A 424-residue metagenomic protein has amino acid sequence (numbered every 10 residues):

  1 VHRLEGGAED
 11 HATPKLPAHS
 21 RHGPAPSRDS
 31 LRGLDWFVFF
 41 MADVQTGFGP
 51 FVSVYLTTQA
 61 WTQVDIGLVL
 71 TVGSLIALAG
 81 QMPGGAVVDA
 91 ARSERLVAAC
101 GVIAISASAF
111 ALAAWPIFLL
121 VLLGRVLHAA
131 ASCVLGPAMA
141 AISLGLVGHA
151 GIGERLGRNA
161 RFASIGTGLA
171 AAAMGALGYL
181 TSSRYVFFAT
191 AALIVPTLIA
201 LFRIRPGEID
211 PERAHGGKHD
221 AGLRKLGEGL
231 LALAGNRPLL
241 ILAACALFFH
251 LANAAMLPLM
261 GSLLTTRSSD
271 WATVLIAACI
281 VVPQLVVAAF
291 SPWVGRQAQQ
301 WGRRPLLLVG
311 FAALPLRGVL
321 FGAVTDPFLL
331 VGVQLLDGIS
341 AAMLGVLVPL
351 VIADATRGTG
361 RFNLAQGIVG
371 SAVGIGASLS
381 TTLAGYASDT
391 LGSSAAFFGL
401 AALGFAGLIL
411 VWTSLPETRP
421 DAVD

Functional and structural regions predicted by a protein language model:
K15-L31, G207-L242: Juxtamembrane intracellular "pre-TM" segments in multi-pass secondary transporters
G23-S74, L240-I241, C245, H250-L264: Helix-loop boundary and gating motifs at the non-cytosolic
L68-A86, V281-W293: Central cavity-lining transmembrane alpha-helices of secondary-active solute carriers, predominantly the Major
G80-S93, G178, F290-G302: Helix-to-loop junctions at the C-terminal end of transmembrane segments in multipass secondary transporters
L96-F110, P305-L320: Structural signature of the two symmetry-related core transmembrane helices
G124-S164, V351, G358: Cytoplasmic helix-loop-helix junction between adjacent transmembrane helices in 12-TM secondary transporters
Y185-F202, F397-W412: Symmetry-related core transmembrane helices of the 12-TM Major Facilitator Superfamily/SLC fold
R361-D389: A late C-terminal transmembrane helix in Major Facilitator Superfamily
